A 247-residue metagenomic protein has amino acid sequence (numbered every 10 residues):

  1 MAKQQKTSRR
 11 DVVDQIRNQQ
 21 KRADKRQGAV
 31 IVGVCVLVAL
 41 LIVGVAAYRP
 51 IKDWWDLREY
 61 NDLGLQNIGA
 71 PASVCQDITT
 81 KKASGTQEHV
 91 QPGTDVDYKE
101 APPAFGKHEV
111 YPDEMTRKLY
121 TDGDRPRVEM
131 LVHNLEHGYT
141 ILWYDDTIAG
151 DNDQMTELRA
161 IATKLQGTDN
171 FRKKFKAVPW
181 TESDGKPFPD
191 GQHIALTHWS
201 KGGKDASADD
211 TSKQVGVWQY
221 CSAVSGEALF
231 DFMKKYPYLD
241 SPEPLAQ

Functional and structural regions predicted by a protein language model:
M1-R26: Terminal targeting segments of Actinobacterial cell-envelope proteins
V32-A46: Hydrophobic membrane-insertion alpha-helices, especially the h-region of bacterial N-terminal signal peptides
I51-V128: Extracytoplasmic low-complexity, Pro/Thr/Ser/Ala/Gly-rich segments that lie immediately after a secretion/anchoring
W54-W55, K164-Q247: Helix-rich interaction surfaces within compact, conserved domain-sized segments that mediate assembly or partner
L119-K176: Mid-length scaffold segments of soluble, non-membrane domains
